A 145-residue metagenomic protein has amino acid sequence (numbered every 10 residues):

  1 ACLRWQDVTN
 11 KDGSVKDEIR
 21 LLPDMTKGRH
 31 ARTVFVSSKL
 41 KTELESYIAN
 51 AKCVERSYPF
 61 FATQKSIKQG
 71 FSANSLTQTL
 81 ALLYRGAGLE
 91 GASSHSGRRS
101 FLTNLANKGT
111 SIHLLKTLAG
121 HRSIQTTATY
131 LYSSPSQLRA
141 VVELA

Functional and structural regions predicted by a protein language model:
A1, A92, L102, T110-H121: Active-site-proximal segment of tyrosine recombinases
C2-A31, F35, L40: Conserved tyrosine-mediated DNA breakage-rejoining catalytic core shared by Y-recombinases
S14, C53-P59: Short, flexible active-site-proximal loops enriched in glycine and acidic residues
L21, F60-F61, L102: Bulky hydrophobic/aromatic "packing anchor" residues in well-ordered structure
L21, M25, A119, I124-L144: Catalytic-site neighborhood detector that most strongly recognizes the C-terminal catalytic loop/helix of tyrosine
T26-E45, Y58-A81: C-terminal catalytic core of Y-nucleophile DNA break-rejoin enzymes
S72, S94-H95: Residue-level marker of regulatory loop/turn positions in helix-turn-helix DNA-binding domains and in histidine
G97, F101: Active-site His/Glu-centered metal-binding helix of metallohydrolases
